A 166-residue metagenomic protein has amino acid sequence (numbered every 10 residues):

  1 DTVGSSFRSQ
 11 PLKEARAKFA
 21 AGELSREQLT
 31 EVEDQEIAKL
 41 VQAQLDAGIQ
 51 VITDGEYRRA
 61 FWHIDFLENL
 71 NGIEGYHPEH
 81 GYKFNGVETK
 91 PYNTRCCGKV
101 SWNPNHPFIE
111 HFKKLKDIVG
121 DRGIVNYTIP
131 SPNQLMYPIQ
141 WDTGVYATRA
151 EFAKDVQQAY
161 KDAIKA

Functional and structural regions predicted by a protein language model:
D1-A166: Domain-level signal for soluble alpha/beta catalytic cores
